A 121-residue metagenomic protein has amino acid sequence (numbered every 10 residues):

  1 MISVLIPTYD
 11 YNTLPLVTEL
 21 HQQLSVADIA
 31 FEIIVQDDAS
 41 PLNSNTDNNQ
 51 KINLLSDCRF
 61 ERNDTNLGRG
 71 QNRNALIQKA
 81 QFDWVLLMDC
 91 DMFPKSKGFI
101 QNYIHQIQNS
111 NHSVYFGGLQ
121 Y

Functional and structural regions predicted by a protein language model:
M1-Q22: N-proximal low-complexity "stem/linker" segments adjacent to membrane-targeting elements
T8, D37, S96, G118: Nucleotide-sugar donor-binding loop of glycosyltransferases
L16, S44-N45, R73, S96-I100: Acidic donor-diphosphate engagement hotspot in glycosyltransferases and nucleotidyltransferases that stabilizes
L20-E61: Acidic donor-binding segment of Leloir-type glycosyltransferases
N63-A80: Glycine-rich, basic loop-to-helix element that forms the pyrophosphate-binding segment of sugar-nucleotide handling
V85: Short aromatic/hydrophobic "clamp" motif used to bind/position activated sugar donors
D89-F93: The conserved acidic donor/metal-binding loop of glycosyltransferases
G98-Y121: Conserved donor NDP-sugar-binding/catalytic core segment of glycosyltransferases
